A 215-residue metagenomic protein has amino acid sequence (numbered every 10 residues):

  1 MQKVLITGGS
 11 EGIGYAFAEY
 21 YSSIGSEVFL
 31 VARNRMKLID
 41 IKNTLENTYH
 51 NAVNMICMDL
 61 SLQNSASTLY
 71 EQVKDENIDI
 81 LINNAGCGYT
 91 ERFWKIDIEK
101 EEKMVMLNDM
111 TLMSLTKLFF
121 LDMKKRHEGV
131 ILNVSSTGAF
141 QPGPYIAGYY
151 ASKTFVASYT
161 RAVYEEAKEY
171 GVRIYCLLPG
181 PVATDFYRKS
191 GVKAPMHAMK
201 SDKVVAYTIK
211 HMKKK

Functional and structural regions predicted by a protein language model:
S10-G12: Conserved glycine-rich cofactor-binding loop
I24-I41: Conserved glycine-rich Rossmann-like NAD(P)H-binding loop of the short-chain dehydrogenase/reductase
E71, G88-E102, Y145: Conserved mid-core segment of classical short-chain dehydrogenase/reductases
T116, S152: Active-site helix of classical SDR
S136: Residue(s) in the substrate-gating loop at a strand-loop-helix junction that position the organic substrate next
Q141, A162-R173: Active-site-adjacent segment of SDR/Rossmann-fold oxidoreductases
C176, V192-K215: C-terminal helical subdomain
